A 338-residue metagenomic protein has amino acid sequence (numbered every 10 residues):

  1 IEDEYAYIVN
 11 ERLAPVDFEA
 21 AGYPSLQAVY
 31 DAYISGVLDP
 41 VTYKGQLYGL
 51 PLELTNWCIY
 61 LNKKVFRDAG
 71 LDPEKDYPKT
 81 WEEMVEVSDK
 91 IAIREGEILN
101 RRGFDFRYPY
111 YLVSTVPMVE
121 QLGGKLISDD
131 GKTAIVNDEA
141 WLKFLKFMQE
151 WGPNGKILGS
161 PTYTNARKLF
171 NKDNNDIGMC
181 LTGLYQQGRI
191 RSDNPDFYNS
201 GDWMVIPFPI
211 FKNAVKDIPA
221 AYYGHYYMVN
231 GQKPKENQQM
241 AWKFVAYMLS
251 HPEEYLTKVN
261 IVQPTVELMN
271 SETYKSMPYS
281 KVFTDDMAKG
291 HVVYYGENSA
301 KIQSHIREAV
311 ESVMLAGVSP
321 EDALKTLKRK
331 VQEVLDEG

Functional and structural regions predicted by a protein language model:
I1-C58, V87, D202-P207: Hinge/lid segment of periplasmic solute-binding proteins
I1-E2, A14, D173-T182: Alpha-to-beta junction loops
E4-I8, L184-N199: A ligand-binding cleft/hinge motif common to bilobed small-molecule-binding domains
A32, I206-P207, T257-S312: Long, aromatic- and glycine/proline-rich binding clefts that accommodate carbohydrate-like moieties
P40-L52, W57-I59, R67, E82-T133 (+1 more regions): Extracytoplasmic/periplasmic solute-binding protein
A69-D72, E150-I157, N175, N194-I261: Extracytoplasmic/periplasmic substrate-recognition and gating elements
K79-E83, G159-N171: Short helix-initiation/N-cap motifs at beta->coil->alpha
V85-K90, D130-P161, F208: Glycine-centered hinge/linker elements that transmit conformational signals in sensory and ligand-binding systems
